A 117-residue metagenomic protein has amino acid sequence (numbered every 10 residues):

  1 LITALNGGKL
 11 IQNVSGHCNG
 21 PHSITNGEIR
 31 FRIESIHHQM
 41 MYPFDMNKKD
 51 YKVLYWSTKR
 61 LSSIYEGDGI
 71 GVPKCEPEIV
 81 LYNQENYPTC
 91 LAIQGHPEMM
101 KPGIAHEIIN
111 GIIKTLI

Functional and structural regions predicted by a protein language model:
L1-T3: Glycine-rich nucleophile elbow surrounding the catalytic serine of serine-hydrolase chemistry
L5-N6, I112: Hydrophobic residues on the short alpha-helix immediately C-terminal to a glycine-rich phosphate/catalytic loop
G7-I11: Post-Walker A helix-loop "phosphate-sensing" segment adjacent to the P-loop in P-loop NTPases
N13-I117: Amide-donor transfer/coupling interface in amidating biosynthetic enzymes
